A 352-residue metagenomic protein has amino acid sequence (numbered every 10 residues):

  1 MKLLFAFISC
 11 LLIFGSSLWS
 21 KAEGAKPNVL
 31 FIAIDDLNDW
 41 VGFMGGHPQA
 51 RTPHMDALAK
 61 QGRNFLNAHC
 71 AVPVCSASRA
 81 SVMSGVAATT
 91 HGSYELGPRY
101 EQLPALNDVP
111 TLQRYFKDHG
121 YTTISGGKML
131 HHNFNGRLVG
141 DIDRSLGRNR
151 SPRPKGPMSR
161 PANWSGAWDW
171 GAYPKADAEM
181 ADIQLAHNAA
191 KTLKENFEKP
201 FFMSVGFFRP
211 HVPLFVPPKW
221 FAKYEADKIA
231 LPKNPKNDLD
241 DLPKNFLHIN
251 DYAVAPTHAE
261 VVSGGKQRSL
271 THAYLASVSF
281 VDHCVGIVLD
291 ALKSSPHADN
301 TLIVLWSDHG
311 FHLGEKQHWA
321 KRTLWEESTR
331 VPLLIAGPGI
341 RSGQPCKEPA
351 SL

Functional and structural regions predicted by a protein language model:
K2, F7-I8, S20-L352: Formylglycine-dependent sulfatase
L12-S20: C-terminal segment of classical bacterial N-terminal signal peptides
